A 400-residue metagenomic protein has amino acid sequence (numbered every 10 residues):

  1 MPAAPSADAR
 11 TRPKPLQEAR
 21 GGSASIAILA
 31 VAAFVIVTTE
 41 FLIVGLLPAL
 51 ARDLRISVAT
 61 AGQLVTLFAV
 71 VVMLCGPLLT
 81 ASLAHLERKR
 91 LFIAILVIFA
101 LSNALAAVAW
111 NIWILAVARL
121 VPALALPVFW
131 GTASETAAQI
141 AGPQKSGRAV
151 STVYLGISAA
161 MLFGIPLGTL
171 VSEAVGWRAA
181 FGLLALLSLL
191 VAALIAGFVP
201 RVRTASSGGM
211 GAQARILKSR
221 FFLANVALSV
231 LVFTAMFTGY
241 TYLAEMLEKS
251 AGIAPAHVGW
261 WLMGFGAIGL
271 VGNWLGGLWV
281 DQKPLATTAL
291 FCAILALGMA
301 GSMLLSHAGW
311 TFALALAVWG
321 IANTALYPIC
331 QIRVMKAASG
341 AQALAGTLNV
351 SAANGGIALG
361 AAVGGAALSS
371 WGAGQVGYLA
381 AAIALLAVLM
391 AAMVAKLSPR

Functional and structural regions predicted by a protein language model:
R55, E87, V108-I114, G252 (+1 more regions): Helix-breaking motifs and short loop linkers at transmembrane-helix boundaries and internal kinks in secondary membrane
L74-W113: Conserved MFS/SLC helix-loop-helix module at the cytosolic interface between two early adjacent transmembrane helices
C75-R88, G272-P284, L368: Helix-to-loop junctions at the C-terminal end of transmembrane segments in multipass secondary transporters
S102-L105, W113-V121, W310-V318: Paired small-residue
I114, G142-G197, M246: Helix-loop-helix hairpin linking two adjacent transmembrane segments in secondary transporters
A118-G156: Cytoplasmic helix-loop-helix junction between adjacent transmembrane helices in 12-TM secondary transporters
A286-C330: C-terminal transmembrane helical hairpin of 12-TM major facilitator-type secondary transporters
A337-A373, L379-A380: A late C-terminal transmembrane helix in Major Facilitator Superfamily
